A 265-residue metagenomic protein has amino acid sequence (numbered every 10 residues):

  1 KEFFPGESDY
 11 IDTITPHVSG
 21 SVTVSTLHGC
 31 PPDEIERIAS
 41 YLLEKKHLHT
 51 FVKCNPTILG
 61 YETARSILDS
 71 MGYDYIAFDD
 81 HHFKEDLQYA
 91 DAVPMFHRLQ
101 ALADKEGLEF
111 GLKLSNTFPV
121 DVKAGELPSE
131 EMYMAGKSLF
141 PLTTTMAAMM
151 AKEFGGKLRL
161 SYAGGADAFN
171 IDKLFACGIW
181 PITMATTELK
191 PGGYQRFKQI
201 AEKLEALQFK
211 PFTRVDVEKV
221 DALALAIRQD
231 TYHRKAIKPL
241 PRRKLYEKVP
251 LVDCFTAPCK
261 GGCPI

Functional and structural regions predicted by a protein language model:
K1-H28: Long, low-complexity, polar/charged, intrinsically disordered or flexibly structured peripheral segments
S19-V24, H49-K53, G107-K113, V120 (+2 more regions): Structural preference for beta-strand elements that scaffold enzyme active sites
S21-D33, Q88, K157-G165: Active-site mouth loops of central-metabolism enzymes
C30-H47, F51-N55, L59-A64, E85-Y89: Extended, H/D-rich, highly charged conserved domains that either
A39, A147, I171-D172: Generic hydrophobic/aromatic pocket-lining and core-packing "Φ" positions
C54-P56, K173-I200: Glycine-rich phosphate-binding active-site loops on the catalytic face of alpha/beta enzymes
P56, G60-G156, P191-F209: Glycine/Thr-rich beta-alpha phosphate-binding loop at enzyme active sites
Q195, Q199-I200, A206-I265: Ferredoxin-type iron-sulfur electron-transfer modules and their immediate structural context
